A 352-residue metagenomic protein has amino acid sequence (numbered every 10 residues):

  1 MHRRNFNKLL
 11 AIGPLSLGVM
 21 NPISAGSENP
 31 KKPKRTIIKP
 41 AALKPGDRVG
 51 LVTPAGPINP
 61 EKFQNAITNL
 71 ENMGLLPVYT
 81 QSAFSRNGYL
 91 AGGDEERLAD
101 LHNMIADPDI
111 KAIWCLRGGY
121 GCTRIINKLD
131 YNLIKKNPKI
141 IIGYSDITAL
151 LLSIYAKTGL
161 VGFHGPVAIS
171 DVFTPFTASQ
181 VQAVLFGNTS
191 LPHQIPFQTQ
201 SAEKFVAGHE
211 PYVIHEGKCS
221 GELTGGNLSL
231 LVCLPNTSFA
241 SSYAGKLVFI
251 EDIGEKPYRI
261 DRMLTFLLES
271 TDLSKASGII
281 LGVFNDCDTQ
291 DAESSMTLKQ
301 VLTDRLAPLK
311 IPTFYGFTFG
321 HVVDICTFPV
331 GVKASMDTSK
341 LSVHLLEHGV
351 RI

Functional and structural regions predicted by a protein language model:
N5-S27: N-terminal export signals
N21-I58: C-terminal segment of N-terminal export signals and the immediately downstream linker at the start of the mature
S82-N137: N-terminal small/polar loop signature for handling phosphorylated ligands or for N-terminal nucleophile
Y131-S153, V161-A168: Short, acidic/small-residue loops that bind anionic groups at enzyme active sites
F163-N227: Conserved anion/nucleotide-ligand pocket segment
L223-I260: Oxyanion-binding "anion nests"
R259-I352: C-terminal active-site/capping subdomain that shapes the small-molecule cofactor and substrate pocket of enzyme
